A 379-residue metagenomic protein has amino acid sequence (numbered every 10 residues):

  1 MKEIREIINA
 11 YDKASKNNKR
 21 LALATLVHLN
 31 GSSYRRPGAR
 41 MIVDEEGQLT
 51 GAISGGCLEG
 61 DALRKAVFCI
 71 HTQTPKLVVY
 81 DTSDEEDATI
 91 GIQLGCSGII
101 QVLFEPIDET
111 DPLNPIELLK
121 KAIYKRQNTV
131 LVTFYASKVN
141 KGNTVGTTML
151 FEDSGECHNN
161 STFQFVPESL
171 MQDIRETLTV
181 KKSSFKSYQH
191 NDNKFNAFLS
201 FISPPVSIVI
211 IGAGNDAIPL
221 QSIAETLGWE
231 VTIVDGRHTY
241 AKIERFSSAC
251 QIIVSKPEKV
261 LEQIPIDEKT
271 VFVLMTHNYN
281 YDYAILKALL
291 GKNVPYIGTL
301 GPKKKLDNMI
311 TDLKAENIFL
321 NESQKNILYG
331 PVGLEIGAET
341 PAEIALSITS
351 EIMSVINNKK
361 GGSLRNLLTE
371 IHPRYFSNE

Functional and structural regions predicted by a protein language model:
M1-G236, E244, C250, D267-T270 (+4 more regions): Segments forming oxygen-rich coordination pockets for charged ligands
G236-T239, P257, N278, G301-K303: Short, ordered loop/turn segments at secondary-structure junctions
H238-I243, D282: Short, glycine/polar-rich helix-capping loops at beta-to-alpha or helix-loop-helix junctions that flank or form
C250-K256: Conserved SAM-binding strand-loop segment of SAM-dependent methyltransferases
E258-E268: Short amphipathic alpha-helix with an adjacent loop that forms part of the alpha/beta core around
T276, V294, L300-E379: Adenosine-phosphate binding glycine-rich loop
Y281-V294: Rossmann-fold NAD(P) dinucleotide-binding segment
